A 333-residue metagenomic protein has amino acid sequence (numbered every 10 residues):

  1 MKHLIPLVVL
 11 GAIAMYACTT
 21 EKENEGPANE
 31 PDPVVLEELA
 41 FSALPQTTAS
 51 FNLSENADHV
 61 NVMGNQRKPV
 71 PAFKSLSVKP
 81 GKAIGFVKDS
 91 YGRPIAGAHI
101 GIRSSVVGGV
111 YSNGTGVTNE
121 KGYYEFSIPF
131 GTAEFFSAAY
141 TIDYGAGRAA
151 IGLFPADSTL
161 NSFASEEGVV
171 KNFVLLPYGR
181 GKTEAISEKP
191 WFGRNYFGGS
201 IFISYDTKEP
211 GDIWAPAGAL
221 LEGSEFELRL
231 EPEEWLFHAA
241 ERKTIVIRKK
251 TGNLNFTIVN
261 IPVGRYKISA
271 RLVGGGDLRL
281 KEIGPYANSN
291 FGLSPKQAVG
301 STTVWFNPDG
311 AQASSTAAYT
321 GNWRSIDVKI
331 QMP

Functional and structural regions predicted by a protein language model:
K2-V9: Sec-dependent signal peptide recognition, specifically the positively charged N-region followed immediately by
M15-A17: C-terminal motif of bacterial Sec signal peptides marking the signal peptidase cleavage site
T19-P333: Long luminal/extracellular ectodomains of secretory-pathway precursor proteins
